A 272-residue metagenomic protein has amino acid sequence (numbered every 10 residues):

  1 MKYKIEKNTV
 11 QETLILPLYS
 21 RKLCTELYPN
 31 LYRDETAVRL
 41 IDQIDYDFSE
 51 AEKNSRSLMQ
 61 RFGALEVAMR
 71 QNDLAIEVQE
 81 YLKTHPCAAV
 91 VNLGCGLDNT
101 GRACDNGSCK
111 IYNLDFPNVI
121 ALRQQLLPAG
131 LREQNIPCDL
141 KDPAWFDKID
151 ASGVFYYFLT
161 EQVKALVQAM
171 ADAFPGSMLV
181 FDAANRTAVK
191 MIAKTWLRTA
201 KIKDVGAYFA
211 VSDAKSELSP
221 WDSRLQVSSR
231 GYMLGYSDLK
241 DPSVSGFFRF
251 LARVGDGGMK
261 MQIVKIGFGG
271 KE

Functional and structural regions predicted by a protein language model:
M1-V91, C95-C138, P143-D147: Rossmann-like AdoMet
D150: A conserved beta-strand element that flanks and buttresses the S-adenosyl-L-methionine
Y157-A173: A short, conserved alpha-helix within the catalytic core of class I
A173-R186: Conserved beta-strand signature within the Rossmann-like core of class I S-adenosyl-L-methionine
K190-V205: Short, glycine-/aromatic-enriched active-site segment of Class I SAM-dependent methyltransferases
V205-Y232: Short alpha-helix
R224-F250: Conserved catalytic loop of SAM-dependent methyltransferase domains
P242-E272: Core SAM-dependent methyltransferase catalytic element
